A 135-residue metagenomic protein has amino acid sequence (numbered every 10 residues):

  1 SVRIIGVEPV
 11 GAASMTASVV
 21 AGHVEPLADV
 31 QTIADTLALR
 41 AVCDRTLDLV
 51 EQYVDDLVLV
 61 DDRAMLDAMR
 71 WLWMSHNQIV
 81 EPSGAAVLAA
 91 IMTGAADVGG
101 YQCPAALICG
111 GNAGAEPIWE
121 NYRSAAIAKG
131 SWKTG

Functional and structural regions predicted by a protein language model:
S1-Y53, T93-G94, V98-G135: Glycine-rich phosphate/pyrophosphate-binding loop at beta-loop-alpha junctions
C43-Y101: Active-site-adjacent helical/loop segments in soluble small-molecule enzymes
